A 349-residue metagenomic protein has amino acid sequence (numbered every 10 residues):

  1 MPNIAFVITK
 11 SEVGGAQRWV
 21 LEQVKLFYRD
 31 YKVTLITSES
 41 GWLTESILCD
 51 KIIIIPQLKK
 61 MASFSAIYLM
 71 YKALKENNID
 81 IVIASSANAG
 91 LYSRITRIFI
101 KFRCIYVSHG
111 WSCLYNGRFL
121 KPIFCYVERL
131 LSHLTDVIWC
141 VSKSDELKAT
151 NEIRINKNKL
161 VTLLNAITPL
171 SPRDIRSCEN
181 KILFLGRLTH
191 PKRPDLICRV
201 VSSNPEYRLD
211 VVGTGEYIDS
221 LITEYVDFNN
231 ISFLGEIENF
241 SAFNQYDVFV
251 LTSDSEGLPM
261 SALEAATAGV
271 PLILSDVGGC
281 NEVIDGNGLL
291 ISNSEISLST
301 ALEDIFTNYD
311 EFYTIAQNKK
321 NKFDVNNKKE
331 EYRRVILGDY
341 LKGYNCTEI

Functional and structural regions predicted by a protein language model:
F6-S65, K148, I153, L160-T162 (+2 more regions): N-terminal strand-loop element at the rim of the active site of nucleotide-sugar-dependent glycosyltransferases
G14-E22, F184-S203, E216-D219: A conserved mid-protein helix/loop that constitutes part of the nucleotide-sugar donor-binding site
G15, D310-N345: A charged, aromatic-enriched C-terminal amphipathic alpha-helix characteristic of glycosyltransferases across folds
A84-G90, S108: Short His-centered aromatic/hydrophobic patch
L221-E236: Nucleotide-activated donor-binding/catalytic signature segment of Leloir-type glycosyltransferases, i.e., the conserved
D254: Aromatic "clamp/platform" in nucleotide-sugar-dependent glycosyltransferases that forms part of the donor/acceptor
P271-L274: Short hydrophobic beta-strand element within catalytic cores of glycosyltransferases and related nucleotide-activated
D285-I296, E303-Y309: Conserved acidic donor-binding segment of nucleotide-sugar-dependent glycosyltransferases
